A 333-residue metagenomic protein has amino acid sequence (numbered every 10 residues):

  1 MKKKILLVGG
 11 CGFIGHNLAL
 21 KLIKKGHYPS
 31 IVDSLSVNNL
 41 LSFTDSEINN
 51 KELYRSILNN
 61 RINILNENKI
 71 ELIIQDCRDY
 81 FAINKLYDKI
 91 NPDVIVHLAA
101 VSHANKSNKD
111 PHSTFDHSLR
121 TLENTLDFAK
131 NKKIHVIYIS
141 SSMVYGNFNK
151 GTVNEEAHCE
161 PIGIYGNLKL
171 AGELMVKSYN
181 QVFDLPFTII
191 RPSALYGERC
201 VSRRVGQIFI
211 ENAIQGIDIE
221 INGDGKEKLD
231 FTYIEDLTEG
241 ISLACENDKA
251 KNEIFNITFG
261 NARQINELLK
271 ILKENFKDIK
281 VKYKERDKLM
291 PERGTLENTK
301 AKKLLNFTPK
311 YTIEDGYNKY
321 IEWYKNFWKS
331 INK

Functional and structural regions predicted by a protein language model:
M1-P192: N-terminal Rossmann-like NAD(P)+-binding domain of SDR-like oxidoreductases, especially those catalyzing
K21, A213-K333: C-terminal substrate-binding subdomain of Rossmann-fold SDR/epimerase-dehydratase oxidoreductases
F81, D93, N105, H112 (+9 more regions): Residues in well-ordered alpha-helical elements
A100-K106, S141-V144, A194-C200, K226 (+2 more regions): Active-site proximal helix/loop that lines the substrate pocket of Rossmann-like NAD(P)-dependent oxidoreductase domains
S107, S193-A194, I254-I257: Short-chain dehydrogenase/reductase
N147-N149, E198-C200, R204, E292: Short beta-loop-alpha junction of Rossmann-like oxidoreductase domains
P161-L168, P192, E198, S202 (+2 more regions): The catalytic Tyr-centered alpha-helix of NAD(P)H-dependent dehydrogenases
A171, M175, Y179, F209 (+2 more regions): Hydrophobic alpha-helix immediately C-terminal to the catalytic Tyr-X-X-X-Lys motif of short-chain
